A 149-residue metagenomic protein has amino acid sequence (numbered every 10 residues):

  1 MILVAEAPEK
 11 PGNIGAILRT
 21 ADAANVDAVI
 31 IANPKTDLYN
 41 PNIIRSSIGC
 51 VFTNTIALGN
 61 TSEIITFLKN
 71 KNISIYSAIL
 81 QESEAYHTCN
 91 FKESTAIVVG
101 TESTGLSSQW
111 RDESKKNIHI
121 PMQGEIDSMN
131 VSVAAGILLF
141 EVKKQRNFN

Functional and structural regions predicted by a protein language model:
M1-N149: Post-transcriptional modification and biogenesis factors for structured RNAs of the translation apparatus
